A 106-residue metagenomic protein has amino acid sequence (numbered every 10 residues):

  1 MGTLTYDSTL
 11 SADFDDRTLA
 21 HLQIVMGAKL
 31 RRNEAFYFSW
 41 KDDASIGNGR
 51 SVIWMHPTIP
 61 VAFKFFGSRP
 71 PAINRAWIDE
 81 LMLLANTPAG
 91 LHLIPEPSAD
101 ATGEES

Functional and structural regions predicted by a protein language model:
M1, I46-N48, A89, T102: Feature targets compositionally biased, intrinsically disordered low-complexity regions with long contiguous runs
M1-D15: Short, extreme N-terminal segment that most often corresponds to the first beta-strand
A12, E34-F66: Short, structured protein-protein interaction patches enriched in aromatics and acidic/basic residues, typified by
Q23-I24: N-terminal intrinsically disordered, cationic/polar leader segments that include organellar targeting peptides
K29-R31: Soluble sensory domains of the PAS superfamily and closely related sensory modules
S68-S106: Mixed-charge, glycine-accented linear interaction segment located at domain edges/termini
